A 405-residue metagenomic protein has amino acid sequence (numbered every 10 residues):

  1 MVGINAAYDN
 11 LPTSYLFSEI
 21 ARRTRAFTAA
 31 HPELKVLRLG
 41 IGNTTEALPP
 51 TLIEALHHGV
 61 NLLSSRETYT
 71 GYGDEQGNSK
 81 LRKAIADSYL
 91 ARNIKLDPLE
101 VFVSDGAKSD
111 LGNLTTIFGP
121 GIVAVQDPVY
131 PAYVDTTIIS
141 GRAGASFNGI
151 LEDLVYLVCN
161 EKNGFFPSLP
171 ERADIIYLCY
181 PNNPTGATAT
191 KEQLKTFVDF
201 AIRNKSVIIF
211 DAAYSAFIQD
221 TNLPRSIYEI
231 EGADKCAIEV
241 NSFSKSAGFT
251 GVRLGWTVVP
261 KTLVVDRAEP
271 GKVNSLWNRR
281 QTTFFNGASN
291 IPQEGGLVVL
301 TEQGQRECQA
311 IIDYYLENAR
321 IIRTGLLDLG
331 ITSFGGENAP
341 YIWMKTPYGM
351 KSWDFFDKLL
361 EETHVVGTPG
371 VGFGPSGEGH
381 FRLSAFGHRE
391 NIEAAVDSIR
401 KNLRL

Functional and structural regions predicted by a protein language model:
V2-D105, V299-E302, L405: N-terminal small-domain helix-loop-helix segment of the aminotransferase-like
H31, S140, R203-N204, L329 (+1 more regions): Helix C-cap/helix->beta junction micro-motif
R66-R203, S215-E231, S398: Conserved core of the PLP fold type I
D87, A91, K95, G349 (+3 more regions): PLP-dependent enzyme catalytic core of the Aspartate aminotransferase-like
V125, F210, G367-P369: Hydrophobic residues in well-ordered beta-strands that form the structural core
F147, E229-D313, R320, T324 (+1 more regions): Conserved core segment of the aminotransferase class I/II
Q293, L297, I312-R323, S333-T346 (+1 more regions): Conserved glycine-rich beta-strand-loop-beta hairpin in the small C-terminal domain of fold type I
